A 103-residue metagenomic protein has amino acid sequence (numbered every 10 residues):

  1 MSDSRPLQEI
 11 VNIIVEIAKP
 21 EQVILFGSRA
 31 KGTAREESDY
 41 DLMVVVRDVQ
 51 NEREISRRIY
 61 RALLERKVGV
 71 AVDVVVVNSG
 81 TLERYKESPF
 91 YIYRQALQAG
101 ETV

Functional and structural regions predicted by a protein language model:
M1-Q22, K31-E36, V46-V103: Catalytic core of pol beta-like nucleotidyltransferases
F26-S28: Glycine-rich beta-strand-to-loop/alpha-helix junction loops that act as flexible
